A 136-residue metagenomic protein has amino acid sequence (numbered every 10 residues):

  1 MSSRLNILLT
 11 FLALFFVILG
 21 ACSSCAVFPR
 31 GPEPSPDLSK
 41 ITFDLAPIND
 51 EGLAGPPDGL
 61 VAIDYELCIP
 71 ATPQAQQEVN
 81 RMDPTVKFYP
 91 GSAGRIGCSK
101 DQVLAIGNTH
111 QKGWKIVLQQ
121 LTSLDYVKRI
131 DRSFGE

Functional and structural regions predicted by a protein language model:
S2-L12: Bacterial N-terminal signal peptides that target proteins for export
C22-C25: N-terminal Sec signal peptide cleavage junction
V27-T85: N-terminal secretory signal peptides
T72, T109-G113: Helix N-cap motif at beta-to-alpha junctions
A93-N108: Surface-exposed aromatic
G94-I96, R132-E136: Short linear loop/turn motifs
L121-D131: Short acidic amphipathic segments
